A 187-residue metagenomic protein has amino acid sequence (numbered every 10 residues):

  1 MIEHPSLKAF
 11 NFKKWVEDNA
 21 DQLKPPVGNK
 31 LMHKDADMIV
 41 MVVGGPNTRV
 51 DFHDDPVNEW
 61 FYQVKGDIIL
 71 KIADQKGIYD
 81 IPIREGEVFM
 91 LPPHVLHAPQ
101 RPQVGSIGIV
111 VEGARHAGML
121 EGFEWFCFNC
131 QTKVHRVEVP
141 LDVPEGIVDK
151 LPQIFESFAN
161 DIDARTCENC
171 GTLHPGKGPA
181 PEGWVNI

Functional and structural regions predicted by a protein language model:
M1-Y62, D67-V88, L96-I187: Jelly-roll (double-stranded beta-helix
